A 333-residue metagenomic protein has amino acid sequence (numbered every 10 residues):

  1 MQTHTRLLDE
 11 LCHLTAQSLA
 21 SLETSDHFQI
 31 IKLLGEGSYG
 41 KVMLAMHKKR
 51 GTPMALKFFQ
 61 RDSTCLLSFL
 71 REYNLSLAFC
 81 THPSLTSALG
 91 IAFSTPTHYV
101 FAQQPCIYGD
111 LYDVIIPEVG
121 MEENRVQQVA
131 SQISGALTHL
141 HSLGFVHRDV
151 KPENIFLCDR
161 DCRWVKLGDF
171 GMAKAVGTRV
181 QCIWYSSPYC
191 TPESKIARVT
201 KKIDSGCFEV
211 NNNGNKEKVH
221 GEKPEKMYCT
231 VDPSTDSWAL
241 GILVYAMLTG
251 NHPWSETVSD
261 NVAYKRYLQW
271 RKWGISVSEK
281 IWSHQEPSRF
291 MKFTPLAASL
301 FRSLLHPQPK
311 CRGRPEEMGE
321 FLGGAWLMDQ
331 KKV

Functional and structural regions predicted by a protein language model:
M1-E23, I31: Juxta-kinase regulatory segment immediately upstream of eukaryotic protein kinase catalytic domains
K41: Conserved N-lobe ATP-binding subsite of Hanks-type protein kinase domains, especially the beta3 VAIK lysine
F58-F79: Conserved N-lobe beta3->alphaC-helix segment of eukaryotic protein kinase catalytic domains
S87-Y99: Short beta-strand micro-motifs within the conserved protein kinase catalytic domain, predominantly in the N-lobe
P96-D110: Conserved short submotifs of the Hanks-type protein kinase catalytic core that shape the nucleotide-binding pocket
V129-A130: Activation segment signature within eukaryotic-like protein kinase domains
H141-C158: Catalytic-loop of the protein kinase fold
C158-C207: Activation segment/activation loop of eukaryotic-type protein kinase catalytic domains
